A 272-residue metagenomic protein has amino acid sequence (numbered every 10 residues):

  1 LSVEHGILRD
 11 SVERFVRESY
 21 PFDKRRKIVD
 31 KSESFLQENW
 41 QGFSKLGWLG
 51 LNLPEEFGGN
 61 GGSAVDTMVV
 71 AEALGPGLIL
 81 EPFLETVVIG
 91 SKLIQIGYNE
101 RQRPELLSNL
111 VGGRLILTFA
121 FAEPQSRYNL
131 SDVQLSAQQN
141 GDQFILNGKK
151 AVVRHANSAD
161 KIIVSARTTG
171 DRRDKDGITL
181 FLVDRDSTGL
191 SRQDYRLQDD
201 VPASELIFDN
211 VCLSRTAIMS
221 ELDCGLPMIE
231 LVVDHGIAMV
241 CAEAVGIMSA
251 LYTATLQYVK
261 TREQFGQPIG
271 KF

Functional and structural regions predicted by a protein language model:
L1-L8, P76, I89, L190-F272: Glycine-rich beta->alpha junctions and the first turn(s) of the following alpha-helix
L1-L84, E105, N109: Amphipathic, small/basic residue-rich leader segments at the start of a protein or domain
H5, V16, G47, P54 (+7 more regions): Buried hydrophobic positions in well-ordered alpha/beta secondary-structure cores of metabolic enzymes
G61-A73, N129-V133, V183, I207: Structural signature of FAD isoalloxazine-binding scaffolds in flavoprotein oxidoreductases
I79-R101: N-terminal glycine-rich flavin-associated loop
G113-A122, V164: A short, Trp-centered hydrophobic/proline-enriched beta-strand micro-motif
L135-Q138: A structural signal for short hydrophobic beta-strand segments in well-ordered beta-sheet cores
Q143, N147-S191: A short core secondary-structure module
